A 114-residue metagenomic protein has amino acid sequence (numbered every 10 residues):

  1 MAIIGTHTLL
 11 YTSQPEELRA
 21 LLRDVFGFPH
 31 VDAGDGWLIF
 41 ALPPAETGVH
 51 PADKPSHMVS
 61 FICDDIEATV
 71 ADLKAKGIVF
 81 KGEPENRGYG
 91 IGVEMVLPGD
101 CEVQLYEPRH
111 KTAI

Functional and structural regions predicted by a protein language model:
M1-R19, E46, H57-V59, R109-I114: N-terminal beta-strand motif that seeds the catalytic metal site of vicinal oxygen chelate
L10, K74-I114: Vicinal oxygen chelate
Q14-P15, D64-E67: Helix N-cap motif at beta-to-alpha junctions
L18-R23, L73, D100: Conserved active-site tyrosine of GNAT-family acetyltransferases
F26-A33, V79-P84: Short secondary-structure junctions
F28-M58, M95, E102-R109: Conserved short beta-strand elements that form part of the metal-binding/catalytic scaffold of enzyme active sites
